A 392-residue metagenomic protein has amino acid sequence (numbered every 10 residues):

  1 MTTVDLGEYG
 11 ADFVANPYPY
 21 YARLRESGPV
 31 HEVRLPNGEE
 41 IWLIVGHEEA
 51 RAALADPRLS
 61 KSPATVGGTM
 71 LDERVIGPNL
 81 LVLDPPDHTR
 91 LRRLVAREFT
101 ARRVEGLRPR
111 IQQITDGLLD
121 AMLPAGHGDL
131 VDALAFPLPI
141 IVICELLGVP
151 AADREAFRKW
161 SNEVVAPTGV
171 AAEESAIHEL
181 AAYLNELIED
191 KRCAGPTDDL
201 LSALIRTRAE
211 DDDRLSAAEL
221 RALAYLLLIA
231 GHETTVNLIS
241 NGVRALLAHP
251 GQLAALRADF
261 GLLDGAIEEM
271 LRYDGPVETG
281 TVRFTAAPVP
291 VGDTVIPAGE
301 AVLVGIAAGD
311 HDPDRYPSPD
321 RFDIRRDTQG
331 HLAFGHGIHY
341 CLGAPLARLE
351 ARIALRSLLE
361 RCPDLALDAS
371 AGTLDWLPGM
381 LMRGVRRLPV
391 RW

Functional and structural regions predicted by a protein language model:
M1-W392: Cytochrome P450
